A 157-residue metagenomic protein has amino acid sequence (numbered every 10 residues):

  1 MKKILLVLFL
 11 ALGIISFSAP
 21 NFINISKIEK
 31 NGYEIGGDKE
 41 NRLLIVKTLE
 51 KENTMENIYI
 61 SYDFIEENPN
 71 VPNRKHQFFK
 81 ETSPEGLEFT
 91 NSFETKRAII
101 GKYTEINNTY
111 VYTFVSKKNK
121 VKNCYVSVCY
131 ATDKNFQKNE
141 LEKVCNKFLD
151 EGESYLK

Functional and structural regions predicted by a protein language model:
I4-S16: Sec-dependent N-terminal signal peptides
F17-V46, C145-E153: N-terminal "mature-domain start" segment
E40-L44, T54-Y59, I106-F114, Y125: Short, surface-exposed coil-to-beta transition loops
R42-K51, I99-Y103: Generic recognition of long tandem-repeat/solenoid scaffolds
V46-H76, C124-V128: A short acidic-to-branched-hydrophobic micro-motif
R74-E85, L141-C145: Long, charged/polar, surface-exposed segments that mediate recognition or autoinhibition
E81-N119: Signature of long, low-cysteine stretches enriched in small and polar/charged residues
V128-K157: Surface-exposed amphipathic alpha-helical segments
